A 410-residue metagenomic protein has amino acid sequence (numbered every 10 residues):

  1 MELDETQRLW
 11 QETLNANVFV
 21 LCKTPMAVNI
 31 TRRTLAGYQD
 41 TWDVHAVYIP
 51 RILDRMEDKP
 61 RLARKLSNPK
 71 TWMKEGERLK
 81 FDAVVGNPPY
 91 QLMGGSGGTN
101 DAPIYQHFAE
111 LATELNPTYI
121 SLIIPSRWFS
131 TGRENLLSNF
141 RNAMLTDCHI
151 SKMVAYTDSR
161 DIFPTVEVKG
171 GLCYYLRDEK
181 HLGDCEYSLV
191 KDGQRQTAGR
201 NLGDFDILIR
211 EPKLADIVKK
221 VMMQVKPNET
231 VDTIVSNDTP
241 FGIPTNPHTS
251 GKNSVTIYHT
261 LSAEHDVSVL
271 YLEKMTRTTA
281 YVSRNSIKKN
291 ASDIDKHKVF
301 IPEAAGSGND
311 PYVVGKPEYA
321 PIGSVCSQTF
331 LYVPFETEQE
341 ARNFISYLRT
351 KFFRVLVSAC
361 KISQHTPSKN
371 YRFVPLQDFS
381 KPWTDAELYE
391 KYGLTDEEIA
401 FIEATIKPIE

Functional and structural regions predicted by a protein language model:
M1-M153, D158-I162, G171, Y175 (+1 more regions): SAM-dependent methyltransferase catalytic region
E12-N15, S324-Q328: Short glycine-enriched loop/turn motifs at secondary-structure junctions
V18-V20, L331-P334: Short cationic amphipathic helices and targeting signals
T31, F344, I402-E403: A structural signal for short hydrophobic/aromatic patches embedded in well-ordered alpha helices
S159-S327, V333-D396: C-terminal substrate-recognition regions of SAM-dependent nucleic acid methyltransferases
A400-E410: Short, amphipathic C-terminal "tail helix"
